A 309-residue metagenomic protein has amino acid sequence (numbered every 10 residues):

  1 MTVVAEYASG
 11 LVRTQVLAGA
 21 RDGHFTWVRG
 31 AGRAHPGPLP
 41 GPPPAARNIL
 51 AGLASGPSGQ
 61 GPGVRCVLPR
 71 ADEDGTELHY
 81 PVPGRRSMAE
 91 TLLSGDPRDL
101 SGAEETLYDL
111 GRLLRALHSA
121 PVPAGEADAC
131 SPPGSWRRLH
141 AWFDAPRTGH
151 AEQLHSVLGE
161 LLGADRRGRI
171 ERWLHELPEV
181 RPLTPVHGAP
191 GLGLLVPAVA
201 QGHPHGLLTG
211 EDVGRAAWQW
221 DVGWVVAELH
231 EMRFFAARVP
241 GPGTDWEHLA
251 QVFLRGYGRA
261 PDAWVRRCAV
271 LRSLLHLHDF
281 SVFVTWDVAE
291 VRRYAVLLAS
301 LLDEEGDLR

Functional and structural regions predicted by a protein language model:
M1-L78, G84-R86, A198-P204, R309: Conserved NTP-binding catalytic cores of kinases and kinase-like/nucleotidyltransferase enzymes across multiple kinase
R33-P44, L92-S101, R233-D245, W286-E290: Short, flexible/disordered intra-domain loops and linkers
A54-P57, L114, H118-V122, V226 (+1 more regions): Protein kinase-like catalytic domain
G75-L100, S119-P123, A145-H155, E231 (+1 more regions): A glycine-centered beta->alpha junction motif in the catalytic cores of kinase/phosphotransferase enzymes
A89-W136: Conserved kinase catalytic-core helix
V122-A189, A198-A200: An alpha-helical support segment within catalytic cores of ATP-dependent transferases
G193-V225: Catalytic activation segment of kinase domains across protein kinase-like and atypical kinase folds
Q219-G258, R272-A289: Active-site activation/catalytic loop segments of kinase-like enzymes and analogous catalytic loops in related
